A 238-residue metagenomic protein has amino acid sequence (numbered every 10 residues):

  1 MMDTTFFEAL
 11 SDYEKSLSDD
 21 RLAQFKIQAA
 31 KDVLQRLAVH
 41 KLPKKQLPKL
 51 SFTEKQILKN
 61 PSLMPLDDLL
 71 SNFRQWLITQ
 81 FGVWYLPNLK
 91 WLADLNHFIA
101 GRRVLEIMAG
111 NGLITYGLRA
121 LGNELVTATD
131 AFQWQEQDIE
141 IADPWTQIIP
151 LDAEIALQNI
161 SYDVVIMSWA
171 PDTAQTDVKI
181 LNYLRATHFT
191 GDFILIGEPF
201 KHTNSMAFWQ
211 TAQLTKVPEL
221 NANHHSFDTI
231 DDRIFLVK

Functional and structural regions predicted by a protein language model:
M1-F98, I230: S-adenosyl-L-methionine
A93-R102, L157-N159: Glycine-rich helix-loop-beta junction characteristic of Rossmann-like nucleotide cofactor-binding loops
G101-G110: Conserved class I S-adenosyl-L-methionine
R103, E124-L125, D192: Residues at the starts of beta-strands that form the adenosine-phosphate
N111-N123: Conserved SAM-binding loop of SAM-dependent methyltransferases across substrates and taxa, primarily the Class I
T129-S161: S-adenosyl-L-methionine
Y162-D177: A short SAM/SAH-binding and catalytic strip from SAM-dependent methyltransferases
A174-K238: C-terminal substrate-binding/active-site "lid" region of AdoMet-derived donor-dependent transferases
